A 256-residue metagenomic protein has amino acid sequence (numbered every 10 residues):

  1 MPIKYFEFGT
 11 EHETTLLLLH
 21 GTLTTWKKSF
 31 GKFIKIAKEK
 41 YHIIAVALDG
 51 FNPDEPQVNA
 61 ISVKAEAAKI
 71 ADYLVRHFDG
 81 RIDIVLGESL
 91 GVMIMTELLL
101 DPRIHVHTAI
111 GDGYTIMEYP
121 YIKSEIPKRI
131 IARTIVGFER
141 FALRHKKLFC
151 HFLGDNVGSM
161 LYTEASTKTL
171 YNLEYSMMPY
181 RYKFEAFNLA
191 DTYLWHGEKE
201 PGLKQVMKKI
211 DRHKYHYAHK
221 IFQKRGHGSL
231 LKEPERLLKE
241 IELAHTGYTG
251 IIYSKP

Functional and structural regions predicted by a protein language model:
F6-E55: Conserved HGGG/HGGXW glycine-rich cap/lid loop of the alpha/beta-hydrolase fold
A45-I84: Active-site loop/oxyanion-hole signature of alpha/beta-hydrolase fold enzymes
L86-M95: Gly/Ala-rich beta-loop-alpha elbow adjacent to hydrolase catalytic centers
T96, L100-G137: Flexible "cap/lid" loop of the alpha/beta hydrolase fold
P120-Y121, V136-F187: Conserved alpha/beta-hydrolase catalytic His-Asp/Glu region
E174-R212, I221: Conserved serine/cysteine hydrolase catalytic core
R212-G228: Catalytic histidine neighborhood in serine/cysteine hydrolases with alpha/beta-hydrolase-type architecture
R225-L238: Catalytic histidine-centered segment of alpha/beta-hydrolase-like enzymes
